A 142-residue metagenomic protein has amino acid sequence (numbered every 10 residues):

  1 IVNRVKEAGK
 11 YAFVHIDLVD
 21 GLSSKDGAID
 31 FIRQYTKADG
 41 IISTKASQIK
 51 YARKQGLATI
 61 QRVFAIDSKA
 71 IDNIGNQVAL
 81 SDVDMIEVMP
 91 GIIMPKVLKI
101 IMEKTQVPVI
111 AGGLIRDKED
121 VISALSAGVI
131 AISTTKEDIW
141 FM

Functional and structural regions predicted by a protein language model:
V2-R4, K10-A38, A46-L57, S68-Q77 (+1 more regions): N-terminal active-site wall of soluble small-molecule enzyme domains
F13, I42, I60-Q61, E87 (+1 more regions): Conserved beta-strand positions in the central sheet of alpha/beta enzyme cores
L18-S23, I42-K45, F64-D67, P90-I92 (+1 more regions): Glycine-rich beta-to-alpha transition loops that act as phosphate-gripper elements at the mouths of alpha/beta enzyme
Y35-T36, Q55, L80-S81, K104 (+1 more regions): Structural motif
D39, D84, I130: Short acidic/polar active-site loop segments enriched in Thr and Asp
A58-I66, P108-G112, A131-T135: Short hydrophobic/aromatic-enriched beta-strand-loop microsegments
D84-I101, V107-I110, L114-I115: Catalytic-face loop-and-helix region of soluble metabolic enzyme cores
V88-I93, G113-M142: Glycine-rich phosphate-binding active-site loops on the catalytic face of alpha/beta enzymes
